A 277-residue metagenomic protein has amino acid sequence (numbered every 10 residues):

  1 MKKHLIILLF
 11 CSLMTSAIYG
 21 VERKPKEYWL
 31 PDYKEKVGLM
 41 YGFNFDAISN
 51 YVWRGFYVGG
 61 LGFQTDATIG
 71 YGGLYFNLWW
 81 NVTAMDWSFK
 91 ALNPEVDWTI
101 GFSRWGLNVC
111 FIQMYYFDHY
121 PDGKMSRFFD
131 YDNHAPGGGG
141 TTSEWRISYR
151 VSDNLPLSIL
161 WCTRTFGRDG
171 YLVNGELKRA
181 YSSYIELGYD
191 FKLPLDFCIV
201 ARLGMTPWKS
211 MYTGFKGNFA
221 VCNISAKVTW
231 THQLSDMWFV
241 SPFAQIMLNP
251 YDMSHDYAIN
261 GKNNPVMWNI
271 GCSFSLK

Functional and structural regions predicted by a protein language model:
M1-M40, K277: Cleavable N-terminal export/targeting peptides
W29-M40, G101, N154-P156, F191-V200 (+2 more regions): Short loop/turn motifs that connect adjacent beta-strands in outer-membrane beta-barrel proteins
V37-L39, G59-F63, G70, L92-V96 (+5 more regions): Residues that define the transmembrane beta-barrel architecture of outer-membrane proteins
Y41-F45, T65, L74-L78, W98 (+8 more regions): Transmembrane beta-strands of outer-membrane beta-barrel proteins
A47-Y51, Y71-G73, W80-D86, R104-G106 (+8 more regions): Transmembrane beta-strands of outer-membrane beta-barrel pores
W53-G60, D86-V96, Y120-H134, R168-L177 (+2 more regions): Outer-membrane beta-barrel translocator domains and adjoining extracellular loop/strand segments of Gram-negative
H134-Y212, F219-I224, S275: Detector for outer-membrane/organellar transmembrane beta-barrel domains, recognizing the amphipathic beta-strand
S210, G217-K277: Predominantly the C-terminal beta-signal and adjacent terminal strand-loop region of outer-membrane beta-barrel
